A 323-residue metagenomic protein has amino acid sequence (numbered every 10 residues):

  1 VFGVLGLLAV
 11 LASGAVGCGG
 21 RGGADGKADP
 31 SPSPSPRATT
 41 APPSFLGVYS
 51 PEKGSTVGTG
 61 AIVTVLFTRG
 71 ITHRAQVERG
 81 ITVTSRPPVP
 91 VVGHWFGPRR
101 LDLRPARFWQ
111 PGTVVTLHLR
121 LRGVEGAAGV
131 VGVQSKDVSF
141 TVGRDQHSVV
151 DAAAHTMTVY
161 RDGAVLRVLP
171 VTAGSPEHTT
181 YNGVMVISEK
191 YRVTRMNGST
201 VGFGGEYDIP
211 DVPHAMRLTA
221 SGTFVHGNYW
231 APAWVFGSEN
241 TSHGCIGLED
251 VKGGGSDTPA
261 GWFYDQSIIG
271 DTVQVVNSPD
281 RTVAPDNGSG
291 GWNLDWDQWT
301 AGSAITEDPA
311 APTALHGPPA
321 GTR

Functional and structural regions predicted by a protein language model:
V4-L7, L11-G14, G19-R144, A310-G317: Acidic, low-complexity Ser/Thr/Gly/Pro-rich repeat segments typical of extracellular/periplasmic and surface-exposed
T40-F45, S139-T141, Q146, A164 (+3 more regions): Post-signal peptide N-terminal regions of Sec-secreted extracellular proteins
T59, P111, Y181-N182, I269: Short, flexible surface segments
H73-Q76, M157-V159, T194-G198, V225-H226: Short, solvent-exposed loop/turn elements at domain surfaces
L121-V124, G163, V193, S278-T282: Short, charged beta-turn/beta-strand-edge "cap" motif at the junction between a beta-strand and an adjacent loop
R144-D145, G198-R323: Exported/periplasmic cell-wall-interacting domains
Q146-T172: Compositionally biased low-complexity segments at domain edges in trafficked proteins and select soluble regulators
